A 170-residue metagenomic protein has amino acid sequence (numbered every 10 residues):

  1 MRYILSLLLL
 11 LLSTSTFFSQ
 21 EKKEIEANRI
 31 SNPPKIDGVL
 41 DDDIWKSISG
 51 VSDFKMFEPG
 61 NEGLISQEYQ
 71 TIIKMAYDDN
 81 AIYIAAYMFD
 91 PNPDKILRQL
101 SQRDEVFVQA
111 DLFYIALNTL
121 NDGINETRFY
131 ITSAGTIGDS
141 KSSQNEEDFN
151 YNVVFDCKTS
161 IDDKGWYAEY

Functional and structural regions predicted by a protein language model:
Y3-S13: Sec-dependent N-terminal signal peptides
S13-T14, Q109: N-terminal leader/targeting signatures
S15-S19: Sec/Tat signal peptide C-region and signal peptidase I cleavage site
Q20-E169: Structural preference for beta-rich elements and adjacent junctions enriched in aromatics
